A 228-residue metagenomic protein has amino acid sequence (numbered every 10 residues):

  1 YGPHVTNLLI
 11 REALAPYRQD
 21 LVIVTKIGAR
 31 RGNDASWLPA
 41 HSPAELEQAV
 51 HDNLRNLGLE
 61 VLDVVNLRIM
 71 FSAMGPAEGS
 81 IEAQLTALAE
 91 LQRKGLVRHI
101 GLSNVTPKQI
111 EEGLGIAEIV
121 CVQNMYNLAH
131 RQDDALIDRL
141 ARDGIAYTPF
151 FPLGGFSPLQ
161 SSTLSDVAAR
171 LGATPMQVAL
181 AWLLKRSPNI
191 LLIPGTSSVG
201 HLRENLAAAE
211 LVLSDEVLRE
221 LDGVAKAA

Functional and structural regions predicted by a protein language model:
Y1-L21, T25, G154, K226: N-terminal binding-site loop/beta-alpha segment at the start of enzyme catalytic domains that lines or forms
T6, L46-V50, I81-Q84, L202: Aromatic/hydrophobic pocket-lining residues that form the small-molecule binding cavity in soluble enzyme cores
N7-Y17, Q48-L57, L136-D138: Short amphipathic alpha-helices and their capping/turn segments at secondary-structure boundaries
A13, M70-A228: Beta/alpha (TIM)-barrel catalytic core signal, keyed to glycine-rich beta->alpha loops juxtaposed to Asp/Glu that bind
V24-W37, V64-I69: N-terminal small/glycine-rich loop or linker at the start of catalytic domains across soluble metabolic enzymes
G32-A44, S72-A77: Active-site mouth loops of central-metabolism enzymes
H41-L57, T106-E111: Short, acidic/polar
L54-G75: Active-site groove signature of glycoside hydrolases
